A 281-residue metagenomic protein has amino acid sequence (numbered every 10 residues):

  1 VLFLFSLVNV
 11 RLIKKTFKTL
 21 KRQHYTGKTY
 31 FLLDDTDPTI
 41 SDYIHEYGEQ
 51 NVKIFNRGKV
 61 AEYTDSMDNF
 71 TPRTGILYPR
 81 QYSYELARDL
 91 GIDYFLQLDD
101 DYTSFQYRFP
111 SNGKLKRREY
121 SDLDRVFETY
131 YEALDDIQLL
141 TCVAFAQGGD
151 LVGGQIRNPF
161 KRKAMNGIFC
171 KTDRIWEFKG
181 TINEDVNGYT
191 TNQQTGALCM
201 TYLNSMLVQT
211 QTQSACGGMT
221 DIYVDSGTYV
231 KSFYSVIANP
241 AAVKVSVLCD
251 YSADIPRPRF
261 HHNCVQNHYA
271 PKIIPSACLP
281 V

Functional and structural regions predicted by a protein language model:
V1, K21-F31, Q50: Short loop->beta transition adjacent to catalytic acidic/histidine clusters or analogous donor-positioning motifs
V1, V10-T16, G180, V186-V281: C-terminal catalytic/acceptor-binding lobe
N9-H24, D37-I44: Short, well-formed alpha-helical segments that are part of the catalytic scaffolds of diverse glycosyltransferases
N9-V10, D37, K59-V60, D101-T103 (+3 more regions): Short, solvent-exposed loop/turn segments at secondary-structure junctions
L32-T36: Acidic ATP/Mg2+-coordinating residue in the GHKL
D37-L96, T103-L115: Active-site-proximal specificity loops/subdomain of glycosyltransferases
Y94-D99, T141-A146, C199-L203, K244-V247: A structural signal for short, well-ordered beta-strand segments and their strand-loop junctions that often border
T103-Q194: Conserved catalytic core of nucleotide-sugar-dependent glycosyltransferases
